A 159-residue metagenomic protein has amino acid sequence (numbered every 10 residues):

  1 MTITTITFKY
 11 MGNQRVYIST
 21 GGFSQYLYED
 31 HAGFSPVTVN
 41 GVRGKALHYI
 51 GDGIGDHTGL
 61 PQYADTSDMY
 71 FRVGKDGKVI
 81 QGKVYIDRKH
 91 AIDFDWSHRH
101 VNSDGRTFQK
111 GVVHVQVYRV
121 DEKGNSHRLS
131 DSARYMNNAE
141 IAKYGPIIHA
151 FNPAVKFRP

Functional and structural regions predicted by a protein language model:
T2-T7: Ala/Thr-enriched low-complexity intrinsically disordered regions
F8, N13, T20-P159: Catalytic toxin/effector domains delivered as secreted proteins or via bacterial secretion systems
